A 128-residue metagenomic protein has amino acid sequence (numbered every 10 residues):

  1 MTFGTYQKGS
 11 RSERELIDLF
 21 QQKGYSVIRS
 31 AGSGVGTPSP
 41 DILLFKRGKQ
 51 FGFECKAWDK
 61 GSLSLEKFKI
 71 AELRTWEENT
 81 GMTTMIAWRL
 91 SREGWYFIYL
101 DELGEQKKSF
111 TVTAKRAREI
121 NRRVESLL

Functional and structural regions predicted by a protein language model:
M1-A31: Acidic-basic catalytic patches of nuclease active cores, encompassing PD-(D/E)XK and other metal-cofactor nuclease
F3-Q7, T83, A87-L128: Domain-level recognition of nuclease-like catalytic cores that cleave nucleotide substrates
F20, I42-D59: Conserved catalytic cores of phosphodiester-cleaving nucleases, focusing on short active-site segments
K23, F45, W76-T80: Alpha-helix C-cap/termination motif
S33-G36: A short beta-turn/loop motif at secondary-structure boundaries
P38-P40: Change "...and in nucleic-acid phosphodiester-cleaving endonucleases..." to "...and in nucleic-acid processing enzymes
W58-I86: Short, charged, amphipathic alpha-helix that recurs within catalytic cores of restriction-modification and other
